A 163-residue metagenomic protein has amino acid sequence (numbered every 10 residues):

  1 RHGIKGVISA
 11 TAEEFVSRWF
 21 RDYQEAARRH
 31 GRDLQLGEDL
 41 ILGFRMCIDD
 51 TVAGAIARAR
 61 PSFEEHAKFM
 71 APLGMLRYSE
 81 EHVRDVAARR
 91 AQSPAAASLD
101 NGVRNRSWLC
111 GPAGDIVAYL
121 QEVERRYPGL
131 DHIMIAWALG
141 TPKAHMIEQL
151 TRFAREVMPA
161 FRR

Functional and structural regions predicted by a protein language model:
R1-R163: Active-site-adjacent structural elements that line small-molecule/cofactor binding pockets in enzymes
